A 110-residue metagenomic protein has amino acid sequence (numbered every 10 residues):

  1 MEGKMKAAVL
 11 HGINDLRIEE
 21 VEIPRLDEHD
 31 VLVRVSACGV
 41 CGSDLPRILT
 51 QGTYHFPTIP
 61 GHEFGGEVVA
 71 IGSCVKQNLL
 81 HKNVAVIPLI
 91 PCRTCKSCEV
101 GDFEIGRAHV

Functional and structural regions predicted by a protein language model:
M1-K6: Basic/polar N-terminal segments that are highly enriched at the extreme N-terminus, encompassing both cleavable
A8-L16: Extracellular beta-rich ligand/substrate-recognition surface
E20-E22: Generic structural detector for well-ordered beta-strands
P24-C38, Q51-K96: Glycine-rich beta-strand-centered segment in the early N-terminal region that forms part of a ligand/cofactor-binding
S43-I48: Cytochrome P450 core scaffold surrounding the K-helix E-X-X-R motif and the conserved "meander" helix-loop region
E99-F103: Detector for the c-type heme attachment site
I105-V110: Conserved small/polar residues in nucleotide/adenosyl-binding loops
